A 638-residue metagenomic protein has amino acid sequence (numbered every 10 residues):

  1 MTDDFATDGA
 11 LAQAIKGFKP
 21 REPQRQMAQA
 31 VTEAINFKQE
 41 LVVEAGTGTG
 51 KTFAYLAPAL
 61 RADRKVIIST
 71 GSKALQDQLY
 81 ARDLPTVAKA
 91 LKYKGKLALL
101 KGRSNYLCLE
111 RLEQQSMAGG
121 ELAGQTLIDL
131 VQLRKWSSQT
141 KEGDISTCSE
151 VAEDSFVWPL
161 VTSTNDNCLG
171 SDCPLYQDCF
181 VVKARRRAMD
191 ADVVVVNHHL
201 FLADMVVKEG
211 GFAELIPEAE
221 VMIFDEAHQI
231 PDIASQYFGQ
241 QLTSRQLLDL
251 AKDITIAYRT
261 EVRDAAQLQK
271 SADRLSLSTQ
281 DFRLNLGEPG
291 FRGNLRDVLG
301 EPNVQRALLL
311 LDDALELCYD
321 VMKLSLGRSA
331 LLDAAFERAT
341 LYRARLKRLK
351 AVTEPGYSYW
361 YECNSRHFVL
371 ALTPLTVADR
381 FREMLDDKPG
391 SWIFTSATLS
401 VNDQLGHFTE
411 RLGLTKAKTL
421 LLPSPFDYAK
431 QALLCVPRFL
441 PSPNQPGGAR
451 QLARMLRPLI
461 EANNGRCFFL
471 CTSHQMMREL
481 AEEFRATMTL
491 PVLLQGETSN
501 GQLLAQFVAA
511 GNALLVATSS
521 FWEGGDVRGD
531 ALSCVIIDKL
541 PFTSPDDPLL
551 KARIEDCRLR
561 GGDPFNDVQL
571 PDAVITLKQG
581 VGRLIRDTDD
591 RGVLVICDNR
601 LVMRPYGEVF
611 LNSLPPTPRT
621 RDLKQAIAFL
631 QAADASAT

Functional and structural regions predicted by a protein language model:
M1-A14, T47, R64-D192, H199 (+7 more regions): A substrate-engagement module of RecA-like helicase motors
M1-V42: Conserved pre-motif I regulatory segment
T32-E33, T52-K65, R82-T86: Walker A/P-loop NTP-binding motif
F37-Y55: Walker A/P-loop
R61, D77, R82-P85, N165-D166 (+2 more regions): Signature of the SF2 helicase/ATPase Hel1-core->accessory helical subdomain module
P159-V194, M205-A213, L317-L440, G447-R454 (+3 more regions): A contiguous, basic/glycine-rich beta-loop/short-helix subdomain that forms a polymer-engagement track
P437-G447, E497-V602: Conserved RecA-like P-loop NTPase helicase motor core
T472-G496: Conserved helicase motor "Helicase C" RecA-like lobe of SF1/SF2 P-loop NTPases
